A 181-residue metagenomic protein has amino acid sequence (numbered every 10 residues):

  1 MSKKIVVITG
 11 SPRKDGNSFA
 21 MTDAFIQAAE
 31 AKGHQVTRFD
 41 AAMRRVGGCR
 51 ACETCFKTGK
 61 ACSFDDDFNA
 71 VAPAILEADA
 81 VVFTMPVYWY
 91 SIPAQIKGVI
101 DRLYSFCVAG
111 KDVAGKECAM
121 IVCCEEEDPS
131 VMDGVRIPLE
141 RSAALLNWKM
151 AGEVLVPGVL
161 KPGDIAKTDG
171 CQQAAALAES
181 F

Functional and structural regions predicted by a protein language model:
M1-A109, K161-D164, T168-F181: N-terminal beta1-alpha1-beta2 submodule of the flavodoxin-like/Rossmannoid cofactor-binding fold
T9, V122-E125, P157-G158: Short, histidine-centered active-site or binding-site loop motifs used for metal coordination, general acid-base
R38-D40, F64, M120, G152-L155: Structural signal for conserved beta-strand scaffold positions within catalytic alpha/beta enzyme cores
A94-Q95, V108-E153: Short, glycine-/small-residue-rich phosphate/pyrophosphate-handling segment
L139-V156, P162-I165, A175, S180-F181: A charged, well-structured terminal subsegment
